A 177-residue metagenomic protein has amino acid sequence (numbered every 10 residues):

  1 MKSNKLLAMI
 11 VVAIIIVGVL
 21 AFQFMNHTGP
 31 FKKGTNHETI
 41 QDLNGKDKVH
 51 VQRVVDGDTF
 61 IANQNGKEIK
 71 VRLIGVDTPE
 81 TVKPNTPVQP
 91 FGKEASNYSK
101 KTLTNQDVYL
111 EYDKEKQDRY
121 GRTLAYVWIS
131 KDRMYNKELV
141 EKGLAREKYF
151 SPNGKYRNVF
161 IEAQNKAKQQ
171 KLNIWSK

Functional and structural regions predicted by a protein language model:
K2-K177: Small beta-barrel nucleic-acid-binding modules, primarily SNase/OB-fold domains and secondarily Tudor-like barrels
